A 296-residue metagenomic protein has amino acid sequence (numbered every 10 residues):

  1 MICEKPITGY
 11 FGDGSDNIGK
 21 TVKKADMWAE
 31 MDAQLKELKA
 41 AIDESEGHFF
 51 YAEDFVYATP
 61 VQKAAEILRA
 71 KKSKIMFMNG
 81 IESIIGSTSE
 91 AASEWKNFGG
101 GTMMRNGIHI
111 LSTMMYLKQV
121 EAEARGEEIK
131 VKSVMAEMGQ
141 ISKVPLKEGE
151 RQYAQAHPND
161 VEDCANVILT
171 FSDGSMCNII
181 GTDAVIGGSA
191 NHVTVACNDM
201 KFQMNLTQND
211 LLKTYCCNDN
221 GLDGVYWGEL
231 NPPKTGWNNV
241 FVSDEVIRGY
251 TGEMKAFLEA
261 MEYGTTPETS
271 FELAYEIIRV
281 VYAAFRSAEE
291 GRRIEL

Functional and structural regions predicted by a protein language model:
E4-I7: Short helix/strand-capping hinge loops at secondary-structure junctions that flank key functional elements
G9-S89: A contiguous active-site-proximal alpha/beta segment in oxidoreductase catalytic domains
S15, K20, K24, E44-H48 (+2 more regions): C-terminal helix-rich "cap/oligomerization" subdomain common to oxidoreductases
G19-A33, G99-M104, P158-D160, V240-D244: A short acidic, glycine-rich active-site loop that binds or catalyzes chemistry on phosphate/adenosine moieties
K39, A65, L111, M115 (+4 more regions): Non-transmembrane alpha-helical segments in soluble domains of secreted/periplasmic/extracellular proteins
D54, K143-P158, T194-E272: C-terminal glycine/acidic-rich active-site capping loop/insertion
S89-G188, E272: Rossmann-like dinucleotide-binding domain that binds NAD(P)(H)
